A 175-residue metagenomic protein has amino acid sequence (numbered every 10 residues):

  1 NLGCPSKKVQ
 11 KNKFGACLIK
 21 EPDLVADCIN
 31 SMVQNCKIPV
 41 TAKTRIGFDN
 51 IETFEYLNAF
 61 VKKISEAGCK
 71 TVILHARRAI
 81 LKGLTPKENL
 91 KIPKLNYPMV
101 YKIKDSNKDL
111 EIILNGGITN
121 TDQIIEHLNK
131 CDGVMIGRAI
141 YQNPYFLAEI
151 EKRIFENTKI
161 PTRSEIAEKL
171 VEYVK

Functional and structural regions predicted by a protein language model:
N1-L2, E172: Proteins with a high burden of low-complexity, intrinsically disordered sequence enriched in S/T/G/P/A and R, requiring
L2-F14, P22-E111: Alpha/beta enzyme core
P5, F14-G15, I136, F146: Glycine-rich, flexible loop/turn motifs
I19: Aromatic- and acidic-residue-enriched carbohydrate-binding clefts of CAZyme catalytic domains
N35-P39, N50, F54-T71, P98-L114 (+1 more regions): Alpha/beta catalytic cores of nucleotide-metabolism and tRNA/nucleoside-modifying enzymes
